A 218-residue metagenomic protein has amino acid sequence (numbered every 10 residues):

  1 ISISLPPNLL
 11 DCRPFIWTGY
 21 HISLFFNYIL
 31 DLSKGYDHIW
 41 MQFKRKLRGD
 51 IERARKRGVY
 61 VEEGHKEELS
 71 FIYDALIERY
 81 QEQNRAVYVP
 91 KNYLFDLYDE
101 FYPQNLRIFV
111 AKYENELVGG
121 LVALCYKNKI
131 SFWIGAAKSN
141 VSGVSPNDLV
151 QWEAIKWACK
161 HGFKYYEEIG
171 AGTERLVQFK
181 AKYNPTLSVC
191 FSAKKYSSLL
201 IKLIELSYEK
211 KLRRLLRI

Functional and structural regions predicted by a protein language model:
I1-S2, K164: Bilobed periplasmic-binding protein-like "clamshell/Venus-flytrap" ligand-binding domains
L5-G143: A conserved beta-strand-loop-helix scaffold within acyl/acetyltransferase catalytic domains
N8, P14-H38, F163-I218: Active-site/acyl-donor-binding loops of N-acyltransferases
F95-I204: Aromatic (often tryptophan-rich) hydrophobic motifs at membrane interfaces
